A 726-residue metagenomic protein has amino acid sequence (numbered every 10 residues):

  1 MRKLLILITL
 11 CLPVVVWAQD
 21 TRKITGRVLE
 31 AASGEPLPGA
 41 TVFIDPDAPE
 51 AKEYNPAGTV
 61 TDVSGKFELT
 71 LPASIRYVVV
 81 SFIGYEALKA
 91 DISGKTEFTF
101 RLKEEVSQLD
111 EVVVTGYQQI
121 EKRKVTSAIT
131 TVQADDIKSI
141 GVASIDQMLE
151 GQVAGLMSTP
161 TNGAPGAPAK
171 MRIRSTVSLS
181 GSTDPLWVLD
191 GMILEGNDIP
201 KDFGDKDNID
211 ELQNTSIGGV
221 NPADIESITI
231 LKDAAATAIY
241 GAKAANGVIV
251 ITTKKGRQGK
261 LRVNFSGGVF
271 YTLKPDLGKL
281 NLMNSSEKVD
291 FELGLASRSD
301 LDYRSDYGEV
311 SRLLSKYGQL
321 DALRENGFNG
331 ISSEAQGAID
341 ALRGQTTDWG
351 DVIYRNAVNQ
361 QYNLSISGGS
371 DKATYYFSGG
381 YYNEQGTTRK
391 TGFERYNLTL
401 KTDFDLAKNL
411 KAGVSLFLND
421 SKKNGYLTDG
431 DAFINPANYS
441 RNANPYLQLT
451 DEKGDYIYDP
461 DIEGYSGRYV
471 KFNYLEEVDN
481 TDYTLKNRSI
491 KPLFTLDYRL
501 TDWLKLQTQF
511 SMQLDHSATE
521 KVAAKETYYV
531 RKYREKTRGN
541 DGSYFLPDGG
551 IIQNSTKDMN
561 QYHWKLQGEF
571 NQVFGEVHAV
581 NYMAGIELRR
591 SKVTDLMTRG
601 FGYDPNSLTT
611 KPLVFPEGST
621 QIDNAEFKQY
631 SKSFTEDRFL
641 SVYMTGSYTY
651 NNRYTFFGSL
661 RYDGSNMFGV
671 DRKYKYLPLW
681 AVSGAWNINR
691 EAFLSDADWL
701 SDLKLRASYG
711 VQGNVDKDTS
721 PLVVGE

Functional and structural regions predicted by a protein language model:
M1-I8, L12-T399, F404, K411-G413 (+1 more regions): Short, small/polar-rich motifs associated with maturation and membrane association, primarily at protein termini
Y77, M157, E226, K260-N264 (+13 more regions): Membrane-spanning beta-strand positions in outer-membrane beta-barrel proteins
T183-D184, L189, P200, Q258-Q345 (+6 more regions): Surface-exposed loop/interface segments of Gram-negative outer-membrane beta-barrel transport/assembly proteins
G204-D207, L493-Y498, M512-L514: Alpha-helical support elements that line or immediately flank enzyme active sites and cofactor-binding pockets
I225, L398-L400, T508, L640-G646 (+4 more regions): Extended, hydrophobic alpha-helical segments in both membrane/secreted and soluble proteins
T253, L364-S370, L398-F404, P492-Y498 (+5 more regions): Residues on the lipid-exposed face of transmembrane beta-strands in outer-membrane beta-barrel proteins
G379-Q385, F657-F668: Transmembrane beta-strand segments that form the barrel wall of outer-membrane beta-barrel proteins
